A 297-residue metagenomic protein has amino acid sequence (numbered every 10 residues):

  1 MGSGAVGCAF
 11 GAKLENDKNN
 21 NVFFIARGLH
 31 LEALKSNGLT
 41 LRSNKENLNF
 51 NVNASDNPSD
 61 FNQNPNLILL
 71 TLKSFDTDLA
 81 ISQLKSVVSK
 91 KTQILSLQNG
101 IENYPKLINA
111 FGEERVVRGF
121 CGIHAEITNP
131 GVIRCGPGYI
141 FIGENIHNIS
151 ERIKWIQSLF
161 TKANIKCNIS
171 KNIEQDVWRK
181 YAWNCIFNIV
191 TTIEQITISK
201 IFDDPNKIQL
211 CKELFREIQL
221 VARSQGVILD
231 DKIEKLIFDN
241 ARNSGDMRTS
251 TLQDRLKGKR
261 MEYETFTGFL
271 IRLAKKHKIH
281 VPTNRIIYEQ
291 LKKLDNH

Functional and structural regions predicted by a protein language model:
M1-N47: NAD(P)+-binding Rossmann beta1-loop-alpha1 motif at the extreme N-terminus of oxidoreductases
A12-N16, S82-S86, N109, G268 (+2 more regions): Short, well-ordered alpha-helices that flank and scaffold nucleotide-derived cofactor binding pockets
F23-A26, I142, I271: Short internal beta-strands
L29, N99-I101, F120-A125, I146 (+2 more regions): Glycine-rich beta-alpha junction loops
A33, S86-V87, N109-R115, P130-D231: Internal alpha-helical scaffold of NAD(P)-dependent oxidoreductase catalytic cores
E46-V132: Rossmann-like NAD(P)(H) cofactor-binding subdomain of soluble oxidoreductases
E151, T161-K162, K212-H297: NAD(P)-dependent Rossmann-like dehydrogenase/reductase catalytic/cofactor-binding core
